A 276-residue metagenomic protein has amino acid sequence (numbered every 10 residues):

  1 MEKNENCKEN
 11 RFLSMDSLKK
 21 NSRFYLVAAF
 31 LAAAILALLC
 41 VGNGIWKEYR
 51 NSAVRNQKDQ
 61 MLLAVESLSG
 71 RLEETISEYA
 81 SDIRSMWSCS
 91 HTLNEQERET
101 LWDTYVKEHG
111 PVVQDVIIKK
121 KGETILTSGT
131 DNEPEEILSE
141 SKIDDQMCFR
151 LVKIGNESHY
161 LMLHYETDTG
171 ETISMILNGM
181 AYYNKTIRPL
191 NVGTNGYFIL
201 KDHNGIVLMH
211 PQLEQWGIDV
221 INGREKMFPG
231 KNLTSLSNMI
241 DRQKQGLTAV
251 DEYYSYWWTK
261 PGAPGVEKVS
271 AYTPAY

Functional and structural regions predicted by a protein language model:
M1-N21, L36, S52: Non-catalytic regulatory/interaction regions at protein termini and inter-domain linkers
S17-K20, R50-A53, Y183-L190: Membrane-interface helix-start motif
K20-E97, E108-Q114: Juxtamembrane extracytoplasmic/periplasmic/luminal helical "stalk" adjacent to the first N-terminal
R84, D115-I117, Y197-I199: Conserved beta-strand cores of small sensory beta-sandwich domains that regulate signal transduction, primarily PAS/PAC
E95-V112, D168-F228: Solvent-exposed, extracytoplasmic
G110, K121, I125-L190, T194-Y197: Extracytoplasmic/periplasmic ligand-binding sensor regions of membrane-associated signaling proteins
K119-K120, D202: Short, acidic, Ser/Thr-enriched surface-loop or helix-capping motifs
T167, E171, M227-Y276: Extracellular/periplasmic juxtamembrane segments that couple receptor/chemosensory ectodomains to their
